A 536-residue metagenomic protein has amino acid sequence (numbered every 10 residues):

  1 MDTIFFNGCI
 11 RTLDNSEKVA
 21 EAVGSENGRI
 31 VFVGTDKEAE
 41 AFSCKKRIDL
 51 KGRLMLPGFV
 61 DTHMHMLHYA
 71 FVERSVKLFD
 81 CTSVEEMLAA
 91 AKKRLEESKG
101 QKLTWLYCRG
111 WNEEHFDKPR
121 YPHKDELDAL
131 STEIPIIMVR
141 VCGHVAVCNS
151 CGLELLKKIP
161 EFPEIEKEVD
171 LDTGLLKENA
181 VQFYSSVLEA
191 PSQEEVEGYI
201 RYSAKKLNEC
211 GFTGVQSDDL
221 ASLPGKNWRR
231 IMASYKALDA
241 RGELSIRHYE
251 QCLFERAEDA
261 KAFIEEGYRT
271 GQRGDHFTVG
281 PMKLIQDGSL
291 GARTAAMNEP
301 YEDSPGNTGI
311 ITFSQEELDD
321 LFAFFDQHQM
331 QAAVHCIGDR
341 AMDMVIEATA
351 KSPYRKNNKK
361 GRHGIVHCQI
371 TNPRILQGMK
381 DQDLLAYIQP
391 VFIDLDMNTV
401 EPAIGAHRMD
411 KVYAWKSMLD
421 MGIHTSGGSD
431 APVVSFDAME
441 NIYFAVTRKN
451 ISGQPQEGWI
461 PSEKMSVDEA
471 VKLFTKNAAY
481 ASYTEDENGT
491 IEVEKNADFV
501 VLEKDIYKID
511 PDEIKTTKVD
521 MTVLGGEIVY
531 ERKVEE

Functional and structural regions predicted by a protein language model:
D2-F6, R11, N15-E265, L284 (+6 more regions): Divalent metal-binding segments
C9, W111, L220, C368-Q369 (+2 more regions): Flexible loop residues that form catalytic and substrate-binding hotspots at small-molecule/glycan-binding clefts
H65, G274-T294, D383-I393: Non-cysteine beta-strand/loop elements that form the S-adenosyl-L-methionine
E243-G280, R362-C368, T399-H424: Phosphate/diphosphate-binding loops
T270-G271, I509-I514: Short proline/glycine-enriched turn/loop segments at secondary-structure junctions
A323-A333, I337-H363, C368, P373-L384 (+3 more regions): His/Asp/Glu-enriched, well-ordered alpha-helical/loop segment that forms or immediately abuts the divalent-metal
E531-E536: Glycine- and charge-enriched low-complexity intrinsically disordered segments
